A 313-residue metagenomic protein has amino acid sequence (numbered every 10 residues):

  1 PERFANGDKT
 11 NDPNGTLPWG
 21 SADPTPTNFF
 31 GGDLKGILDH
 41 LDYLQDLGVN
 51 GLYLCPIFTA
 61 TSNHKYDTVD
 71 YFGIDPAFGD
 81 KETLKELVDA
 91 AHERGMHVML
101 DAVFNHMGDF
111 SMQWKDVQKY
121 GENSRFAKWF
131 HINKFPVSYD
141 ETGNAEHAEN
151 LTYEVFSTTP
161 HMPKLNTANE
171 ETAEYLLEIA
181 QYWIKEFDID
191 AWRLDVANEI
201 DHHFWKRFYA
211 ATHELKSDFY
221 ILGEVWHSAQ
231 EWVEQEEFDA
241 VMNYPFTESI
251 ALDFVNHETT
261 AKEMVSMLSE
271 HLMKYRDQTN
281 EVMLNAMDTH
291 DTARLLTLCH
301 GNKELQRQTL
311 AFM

Functional and structural regions predicted by a protein language model:
P1, L52-L54, V98-L100, W192 (+3 more regions): Hydrophobic faces of well-ordered beta-strands that scaffold small-molecule active sites in alpha/beta enzyme cores
P1-H97, N105, M112-D116: N-terminal structural segment of carbohydrate-active enzymes
P13-L17, N63-D75, F104-N150, Q235-P245: Aromatic- and acidic-residue-enriched segments that line the glycan-binding/catalytic groove of carbohydrate-active
W19-K35, D67-K81, T158-A173, D190-E199 (+2 more regions): The substrate-binding groove and active-site-proximal loops of carbohydrate-active enzymes, especially glycoside
G31-Y43, A168-E186, K303-L310: Short, acidic/polar
L44, L54, Y71, A91 (+7 more regions): Conserved, mostly hydrophobic/aromatic
V88, H92-R94, H106, S111-G121 (+5 more regions): Active-site-proximal helices and loops of the catalytic beta/alpha 8
H271-M313: Active-site-proximal substrate-binding groove within the catalytic cores of carbohydrate-active enzymes
